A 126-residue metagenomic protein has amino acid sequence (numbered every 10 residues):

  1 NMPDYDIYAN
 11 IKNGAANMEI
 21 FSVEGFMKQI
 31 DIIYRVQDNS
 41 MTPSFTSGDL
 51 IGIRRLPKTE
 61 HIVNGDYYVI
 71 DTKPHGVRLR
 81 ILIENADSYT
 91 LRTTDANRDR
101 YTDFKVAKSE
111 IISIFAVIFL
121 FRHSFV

Functional and structural regions predicted by a protein language model:
N1-S47, P57-H61, K73, E110 (+1 more regions): Short, positionally conserved secondary-structure boundary motifs
M41, V63-R78, I83-D87: Short, compositionally biased
D49-L50, D66: Structural motif
G52-I53, L91: Short hydrophobic-aromatic micro-motifs
I53-R54, D71: Residue-level recognition of conserved beta-strand edge/terminus positions
K58, P74-V77, A96-R98: Short Gly/Pro-enriched loop/turn and capping motifs at secondary-structure junctions
L82-V126: Glycine- and charge-enriched low-complexity intrinsically disordered segments
